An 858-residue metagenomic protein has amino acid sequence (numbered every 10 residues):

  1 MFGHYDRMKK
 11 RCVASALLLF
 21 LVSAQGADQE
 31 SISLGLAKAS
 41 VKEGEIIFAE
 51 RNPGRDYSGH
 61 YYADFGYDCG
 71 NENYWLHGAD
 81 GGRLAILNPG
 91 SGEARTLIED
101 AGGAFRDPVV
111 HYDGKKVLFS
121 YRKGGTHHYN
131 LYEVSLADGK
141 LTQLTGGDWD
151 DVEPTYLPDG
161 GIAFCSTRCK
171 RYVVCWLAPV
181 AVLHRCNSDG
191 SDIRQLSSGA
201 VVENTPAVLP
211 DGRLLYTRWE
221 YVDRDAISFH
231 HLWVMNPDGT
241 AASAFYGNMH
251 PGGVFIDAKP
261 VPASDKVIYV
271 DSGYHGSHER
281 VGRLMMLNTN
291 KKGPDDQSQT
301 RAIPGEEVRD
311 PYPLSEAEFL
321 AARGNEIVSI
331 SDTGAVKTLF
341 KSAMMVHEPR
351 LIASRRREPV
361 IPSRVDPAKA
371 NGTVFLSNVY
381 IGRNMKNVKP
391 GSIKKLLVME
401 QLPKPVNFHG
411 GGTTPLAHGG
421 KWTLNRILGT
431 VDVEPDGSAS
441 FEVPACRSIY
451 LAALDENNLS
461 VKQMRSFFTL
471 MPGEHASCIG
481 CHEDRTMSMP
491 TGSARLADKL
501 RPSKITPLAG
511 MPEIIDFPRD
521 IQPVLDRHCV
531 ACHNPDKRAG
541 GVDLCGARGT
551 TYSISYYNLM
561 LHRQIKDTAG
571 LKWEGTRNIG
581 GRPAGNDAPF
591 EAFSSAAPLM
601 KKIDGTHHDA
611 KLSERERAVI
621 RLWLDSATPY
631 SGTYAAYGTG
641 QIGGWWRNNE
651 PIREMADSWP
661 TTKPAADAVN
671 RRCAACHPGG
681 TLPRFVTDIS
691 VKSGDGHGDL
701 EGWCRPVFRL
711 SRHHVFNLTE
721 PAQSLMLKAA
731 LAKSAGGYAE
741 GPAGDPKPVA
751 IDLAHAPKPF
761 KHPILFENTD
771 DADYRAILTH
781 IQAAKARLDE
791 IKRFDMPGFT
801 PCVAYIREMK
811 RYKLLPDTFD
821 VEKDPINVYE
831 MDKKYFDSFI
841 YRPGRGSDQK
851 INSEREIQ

Functional and structural regions predicted by a protein language model:
M1-K9: N-terminal secretory signal peptides that target proteins for export/translocation
K9-S15: Sec-dependent signal peptide recognition, specifically the positively charged N-region followed immediately by
C12, K140-Q143, R787-E790: Short secondary-structure capping/junction motifs at helix and strand boundaries
L17-Q25: Hydrophobic h-region of N-terminal signal peptides that target proteins for export in Gram-negative bacteria
G26-E43, D56, A79, P89 (+7 more regions): Aromatic- and Gly/Pro-enriched helix-to-coil junctions and flexible linker segments
A27-D436, E442, V461-T469, G473-A476: Sequence signature of WD/YWTD-type beta-propeller architectures
